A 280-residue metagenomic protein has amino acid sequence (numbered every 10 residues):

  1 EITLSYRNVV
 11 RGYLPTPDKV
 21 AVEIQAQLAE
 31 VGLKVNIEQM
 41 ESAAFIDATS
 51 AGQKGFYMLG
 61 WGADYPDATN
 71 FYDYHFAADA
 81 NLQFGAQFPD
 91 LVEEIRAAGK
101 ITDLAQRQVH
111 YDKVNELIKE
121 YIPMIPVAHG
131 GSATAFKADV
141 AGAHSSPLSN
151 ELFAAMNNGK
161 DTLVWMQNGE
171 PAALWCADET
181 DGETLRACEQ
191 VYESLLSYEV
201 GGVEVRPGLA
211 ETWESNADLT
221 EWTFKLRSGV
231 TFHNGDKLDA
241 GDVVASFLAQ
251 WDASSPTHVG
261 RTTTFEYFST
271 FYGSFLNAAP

Functional and structural regions predicted by a protein language model:
E1-T3, S274-P280: Short, intrinsically disordered, charge-balanced linker/junction segments flanking boundaries in proteins
I2-R11, V35-N36, K160-A172, E211 (+2 more regions): Short, well-ordered beta-strand elements
V9, G62-A63, G130-A133, N168-P171 (+5 more regions): Solvent-exposed coil/turn segments that connect beta secondary-structure elements in extracytoplasmic/periplasmic
P15-Q25, E30, S42-A173, E183-Q190: Detector for C-terminal structural segments
K34-I46, F232-H233, K237: Early extracytoplasmic/lumenal segment of secretory-pathway proteins
V35-M40, Q106, H110, T257-G260: Surface-exposed patches in mature extracellular/periplasmic domains of secreted proteins
M166-A217: N-terminal lobe/hinge region of extracytoplasmic solute-binding protein
T212-T263, Y267: Aromatic- and charge-enriched surface segment that lines or borders ligand/interaction sites
